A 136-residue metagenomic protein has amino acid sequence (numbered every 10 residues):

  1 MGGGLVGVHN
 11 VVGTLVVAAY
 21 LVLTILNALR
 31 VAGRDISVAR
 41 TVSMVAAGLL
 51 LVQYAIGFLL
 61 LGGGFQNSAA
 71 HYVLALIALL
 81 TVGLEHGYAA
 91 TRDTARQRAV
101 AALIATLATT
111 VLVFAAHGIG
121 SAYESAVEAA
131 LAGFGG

Functional and structural regions predicted by a protein language model:
M1-G136: Polytopic transmembrane helical bundles with strong interfacial aromatic enrichment
